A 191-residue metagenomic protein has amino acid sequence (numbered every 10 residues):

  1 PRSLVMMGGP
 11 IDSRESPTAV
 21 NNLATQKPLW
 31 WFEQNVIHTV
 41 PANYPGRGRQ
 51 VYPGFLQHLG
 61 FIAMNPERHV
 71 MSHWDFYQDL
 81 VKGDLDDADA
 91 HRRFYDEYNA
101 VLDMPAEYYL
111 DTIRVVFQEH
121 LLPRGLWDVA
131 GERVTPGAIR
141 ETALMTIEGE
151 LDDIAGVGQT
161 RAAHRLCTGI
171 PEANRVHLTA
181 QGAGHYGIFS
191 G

Functional and structural regions predicted by a protein language model:
P1, E148-G149, H164: Glycine-rich phosphate/ribose-binding loops and adjacent secondary-structure elements that form binding surfaces
R2-E107: Alpha/beta-hydrolase-fold enzymes
I113-R114: C-terminal structured domain segments across diverse proteins
F117-P136: Active-site nucleophile elbow and catalytic-triad environment of alpha/beta-hydrolase enzymes
P136-E141, C167-E172: Short, conserved loop/helix-junction motifs that constitute active-site signature segments in enzyme catalytic cores
I139-E141, M145-E148, D152: Short beta-strand/loop motif that positions the catalytic acidic residue of the alpha/beta-hydrolase fold
D153-A162: Conserved alpha/beta-hydrolase "acid-adjacent" motif
I154, H177-G191: Catalytic histidine-centered segment of alpha/beta-hydrolase-like enzymes
